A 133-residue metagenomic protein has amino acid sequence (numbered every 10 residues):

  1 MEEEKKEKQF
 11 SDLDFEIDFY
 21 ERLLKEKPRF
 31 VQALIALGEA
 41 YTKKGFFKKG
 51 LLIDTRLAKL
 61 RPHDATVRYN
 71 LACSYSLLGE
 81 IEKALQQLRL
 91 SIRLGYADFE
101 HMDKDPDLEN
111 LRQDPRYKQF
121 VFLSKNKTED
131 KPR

Functional and structural regions predicted by a protein language model:
R22-K25, T55-K59, R93: Conserved structural position within tetratricopeptide repeats
Q32, T66, E100-H101: Start-of-helix register in tetratricopeptide repeats
